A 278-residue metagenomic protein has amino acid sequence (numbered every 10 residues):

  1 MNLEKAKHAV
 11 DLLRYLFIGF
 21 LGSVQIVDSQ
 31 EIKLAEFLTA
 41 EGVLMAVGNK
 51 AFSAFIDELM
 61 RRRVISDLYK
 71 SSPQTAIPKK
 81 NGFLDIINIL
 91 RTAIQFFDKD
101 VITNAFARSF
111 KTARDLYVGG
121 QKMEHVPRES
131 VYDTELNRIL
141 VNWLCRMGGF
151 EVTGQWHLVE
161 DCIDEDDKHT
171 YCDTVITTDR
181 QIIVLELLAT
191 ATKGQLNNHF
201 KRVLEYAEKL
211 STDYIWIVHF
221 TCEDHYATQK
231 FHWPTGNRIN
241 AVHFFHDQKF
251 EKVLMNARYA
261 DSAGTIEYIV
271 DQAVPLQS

Functional and structural regions predicted by a protein language model:
M1-E41, V47-G48, P73-A76, K80: Winged-helix-like regulatory helical subdomains adjacent to P-loop NTPase cores
E58-K99: Short, amphipathic alpha-helical interaction segments positioned at domain boundaries
D100-N104, R114-W156: Acidic-basic catalytic patches of nuclease active cores, encompassing PD-(D/E)XK and other metal-cofactor nuclease
H125, R146-R180: Active-site metal-binding core of divalent-cation-utilizing nuclease and nuclease-like domains
D164-H169, E186, T190-R202, Y226-Q229: Active-site-adjacent loop/helix micro-motif of nuclease/hydrolase catalytic cores
C172-T192, Y206: Conserved catalytic cores of phosphodiester-cleaving nucleases, focusing on short active-site segments
L196-N197, L204-I239, H243: Nucleic-acid nuclease catalytic cores
N240-S278: Non-catalytic C-terminal interaction segments of nucleic acid-processing enzymes
